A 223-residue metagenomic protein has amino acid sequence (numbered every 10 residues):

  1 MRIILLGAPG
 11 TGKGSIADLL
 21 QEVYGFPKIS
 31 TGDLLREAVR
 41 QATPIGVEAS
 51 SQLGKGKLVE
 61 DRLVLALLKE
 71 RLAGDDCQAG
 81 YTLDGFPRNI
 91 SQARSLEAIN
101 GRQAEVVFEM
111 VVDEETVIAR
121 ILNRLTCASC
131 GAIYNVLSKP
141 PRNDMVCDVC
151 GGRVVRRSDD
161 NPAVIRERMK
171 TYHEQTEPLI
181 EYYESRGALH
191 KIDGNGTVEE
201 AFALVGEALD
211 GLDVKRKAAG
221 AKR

Functional and structural regions predicted by a protein language model:
M1-R223: Glycine-rich phosphate-binding loop of ATP-dependent small-molecule kinases
